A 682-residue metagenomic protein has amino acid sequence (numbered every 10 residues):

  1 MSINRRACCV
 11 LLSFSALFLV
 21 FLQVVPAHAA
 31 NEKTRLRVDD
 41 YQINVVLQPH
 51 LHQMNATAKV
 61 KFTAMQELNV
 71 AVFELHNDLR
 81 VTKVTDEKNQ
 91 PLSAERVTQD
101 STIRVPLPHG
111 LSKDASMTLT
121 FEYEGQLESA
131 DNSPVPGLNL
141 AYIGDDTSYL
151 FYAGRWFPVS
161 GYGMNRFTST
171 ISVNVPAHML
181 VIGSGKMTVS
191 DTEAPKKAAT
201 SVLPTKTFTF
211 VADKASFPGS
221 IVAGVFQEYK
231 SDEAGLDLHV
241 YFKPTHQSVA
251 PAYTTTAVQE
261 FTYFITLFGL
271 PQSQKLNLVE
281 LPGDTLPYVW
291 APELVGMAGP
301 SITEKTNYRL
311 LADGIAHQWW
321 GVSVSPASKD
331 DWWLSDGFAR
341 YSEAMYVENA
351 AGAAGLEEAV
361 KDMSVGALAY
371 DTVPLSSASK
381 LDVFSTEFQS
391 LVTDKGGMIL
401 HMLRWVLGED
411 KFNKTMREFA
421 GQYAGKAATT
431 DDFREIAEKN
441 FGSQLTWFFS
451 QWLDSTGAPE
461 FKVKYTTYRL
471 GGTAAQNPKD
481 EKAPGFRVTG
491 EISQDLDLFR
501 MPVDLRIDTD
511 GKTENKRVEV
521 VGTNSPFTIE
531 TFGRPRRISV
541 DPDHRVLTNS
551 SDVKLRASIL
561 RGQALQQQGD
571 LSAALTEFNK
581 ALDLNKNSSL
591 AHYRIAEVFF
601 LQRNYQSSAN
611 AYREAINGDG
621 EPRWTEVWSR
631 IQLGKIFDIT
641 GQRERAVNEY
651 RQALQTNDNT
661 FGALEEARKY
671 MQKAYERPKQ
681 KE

Functional and structural regions predicted by a protein language model:
Q23-N55, T63, T82, N139-I143 (+5 more regions): N-terminal, polar/Ser/Thr-rich
A56, S160-A312, Y341-A344, R536: Hydrophobic helix-coil surface modules that form long, contiguous segments used for peptide/substrate interaction
Q66, Q272, D382, Q389-P484 (+1 more regions): Amphipathic alpha-helical substructures
D78-N139, P195-L203, T207, G522-R534: A surface-exposed beta-strand-loop module
V81-T85, I182, L445-T446, P459-V540: Beta-strand-rich binding/interaction modules
K113, Y123-S169, L547-Q567, T576: Glycine/proline-rich low-complexity spacer/linker segments in large multi-domain proteins
D213, P287, W332, D336-L407 (+2 more regions): Acidic/His/Gly-enriched intrinsically disordered linker/tail segments that often contain short helix/coil "MoRF-like"
L294-E358, M416-R417: Zinc-dependent metallopeptidase catalytic helix centered on the HExxH motif and its immediate flanking segment
